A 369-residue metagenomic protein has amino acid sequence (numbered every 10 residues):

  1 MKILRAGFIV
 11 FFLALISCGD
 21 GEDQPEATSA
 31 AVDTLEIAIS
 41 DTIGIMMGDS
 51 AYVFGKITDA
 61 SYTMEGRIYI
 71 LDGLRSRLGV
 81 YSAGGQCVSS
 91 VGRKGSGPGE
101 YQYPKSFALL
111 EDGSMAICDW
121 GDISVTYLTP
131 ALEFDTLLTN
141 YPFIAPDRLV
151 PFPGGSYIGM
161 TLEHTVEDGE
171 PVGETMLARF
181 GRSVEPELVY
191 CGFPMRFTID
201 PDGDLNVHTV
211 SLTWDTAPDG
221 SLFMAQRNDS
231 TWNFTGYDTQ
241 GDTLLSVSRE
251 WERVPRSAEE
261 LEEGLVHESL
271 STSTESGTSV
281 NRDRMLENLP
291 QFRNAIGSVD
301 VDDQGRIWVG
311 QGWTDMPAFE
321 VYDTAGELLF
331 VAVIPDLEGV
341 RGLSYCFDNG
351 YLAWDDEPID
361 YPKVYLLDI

Functional and structural regions predicted by a protein language model:
M1-I16: Sec-dependent bacterial lipoprotein signal peptides
C18-I369: Eukaryotic scaffold repeat domains enriched in small/polar residues
